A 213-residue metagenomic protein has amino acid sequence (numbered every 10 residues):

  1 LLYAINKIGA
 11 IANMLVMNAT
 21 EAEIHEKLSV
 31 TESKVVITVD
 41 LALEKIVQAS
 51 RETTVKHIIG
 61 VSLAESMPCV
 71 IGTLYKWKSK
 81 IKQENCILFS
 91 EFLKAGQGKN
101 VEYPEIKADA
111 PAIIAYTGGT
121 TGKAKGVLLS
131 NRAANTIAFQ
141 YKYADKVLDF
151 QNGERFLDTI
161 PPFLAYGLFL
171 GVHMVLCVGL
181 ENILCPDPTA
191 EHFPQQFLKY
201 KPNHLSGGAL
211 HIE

Functional and structural regions predicted by a protein language model:
L2, N6-D40, G126-L128, D158 (+1 more regions): Short beta-strand->loop structural element characteristic of the AMP-binding/adenylate-forming
I5, V36, P111, T117-T120 (+4 more regions): Conserved S/T- and glycine-rich ATP-binding loop of Class I adenylate-forming
H25, V47, Y103, E191-P194 (+1 more regions): Short hydrophobic/charged patches on amphipathic alpha-helices used for structural packing and interfaces
V30-E32, T53, K199-Y200: Active-site charged/polar residues at nucleotide-handling catalytic sites that mediate phosphoryl, nucleotidyl
T38-A49, V61-C69, I160, P186-T189 (+1 more regions): Adenylate-forming
V47-A108: ANL superfamily adenylate-forming
G96-A110, I114-D158, L170, L180: Conserved adenylate-forming
N135-R155, F163-H204: Conserved AMP-binding/adenylation subdomain of ANL enzymes
